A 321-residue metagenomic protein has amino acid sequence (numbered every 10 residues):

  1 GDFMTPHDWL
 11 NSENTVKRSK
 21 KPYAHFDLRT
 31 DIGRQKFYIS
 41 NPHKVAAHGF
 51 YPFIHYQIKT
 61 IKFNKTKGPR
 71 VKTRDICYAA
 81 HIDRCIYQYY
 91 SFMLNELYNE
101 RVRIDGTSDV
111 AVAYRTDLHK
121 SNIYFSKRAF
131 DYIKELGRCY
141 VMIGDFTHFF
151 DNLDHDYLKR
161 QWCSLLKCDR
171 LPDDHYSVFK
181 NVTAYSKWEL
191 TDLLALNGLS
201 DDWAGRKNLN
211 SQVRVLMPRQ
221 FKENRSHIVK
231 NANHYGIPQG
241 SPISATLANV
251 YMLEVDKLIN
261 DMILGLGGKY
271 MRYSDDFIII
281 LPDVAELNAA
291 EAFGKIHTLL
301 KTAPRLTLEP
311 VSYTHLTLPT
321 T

Functional and structural regions predicted by a protein language model:
G1-D201: Conserved two-metal-ion catalytic palm core of "right-hand" nucleic acid polymerases, unifying RNA-dependent RNA
E96, L258, D283, T320-T321: A very general structural signal that marks isolated residues within well-ordered alpha-helical segments
Y98, N260-I263, P304: Secondary-structure transition/hinge residues
K134-Y273, I278-F293: Conserved polymerase palm-domain catalytic core
H297-L306: A common structural junction motif
Y313-T320: Conserved small/polar residues in nucleotide/adenosyl-binding loops
